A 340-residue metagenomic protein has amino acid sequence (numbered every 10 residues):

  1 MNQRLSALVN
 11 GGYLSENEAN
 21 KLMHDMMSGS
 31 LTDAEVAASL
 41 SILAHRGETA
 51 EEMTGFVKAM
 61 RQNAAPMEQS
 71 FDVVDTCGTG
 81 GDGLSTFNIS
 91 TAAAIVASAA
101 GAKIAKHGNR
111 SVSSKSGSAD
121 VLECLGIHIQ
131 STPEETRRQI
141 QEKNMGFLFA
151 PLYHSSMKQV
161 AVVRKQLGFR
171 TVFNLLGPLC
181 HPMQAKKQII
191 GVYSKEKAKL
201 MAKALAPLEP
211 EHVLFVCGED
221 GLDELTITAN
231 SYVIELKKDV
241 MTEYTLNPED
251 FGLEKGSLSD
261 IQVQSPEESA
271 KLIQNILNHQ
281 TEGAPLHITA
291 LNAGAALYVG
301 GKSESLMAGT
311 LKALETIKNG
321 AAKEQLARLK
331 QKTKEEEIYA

Functional and structural regions predicted by a protein language model:
M1-S15, T76-L84: N-terminal basic/disordered segments at the start of proteins
N2, A19, V36, M53 (+4 more regions): A general structural signal for well-ordered alpha-helical segments in protein cores
A7, Q62-A65, T86, G101 (+2 more regions): Glycine-rich anion-binding loops and their surrounding alpha/beta cores
L8-T54, R61-Q69, I288: N-terminal glycine-rich anion-binding loops that anchor highly charged ligand groups
S15, T32-D33, T49, S90 (+4 more regions): Helix N-cap / loop-to-helix initiation motif
A38, A92-V96, I288, N292-A295: Short amphipathic alpha-helical face segments that pack within enzyme cores and frequently flank/anchor catalytic
L40, F87-K143: A glycine-rich phosphate/pyrophosphate-binding beta-strand-loop-alpha-helix module
G47-V112: Active-site cofactor/substrate anionic-group-binding motifs, chiefly glycine- and Lys/Arg-rich phosphate-binding loops
